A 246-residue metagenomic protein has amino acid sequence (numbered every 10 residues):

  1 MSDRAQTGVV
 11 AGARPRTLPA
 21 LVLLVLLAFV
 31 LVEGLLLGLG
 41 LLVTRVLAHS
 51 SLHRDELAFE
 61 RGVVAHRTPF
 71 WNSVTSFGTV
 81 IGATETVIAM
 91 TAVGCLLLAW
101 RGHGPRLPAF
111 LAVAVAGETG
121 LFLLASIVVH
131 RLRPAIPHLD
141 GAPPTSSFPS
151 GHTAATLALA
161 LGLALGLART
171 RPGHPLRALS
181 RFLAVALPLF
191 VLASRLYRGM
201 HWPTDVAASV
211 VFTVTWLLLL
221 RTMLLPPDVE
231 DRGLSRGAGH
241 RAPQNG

Functional and structural regions predicted by a protein language model:
M1-T86, V129-D140: N-terminal transmembrane-helix/juxtamembrane module of multi-pass inner/ER membrane proteins
A11, H138-G246: Membrane-embedded catalytic cores of phosphoryl/pyrophosphoryl-handling enzymes
L23-L27, E85-A89, P108-V113, A178-V185 (+1 more regions): Hydrophobic alpha-helical transmembrane segments
L24-F29, V93-T119: Interfacial segments of alpha-helical transmembrane regions
V32, L36, V64, F110-A114 (+5 more regions): Alpha-helical transmembrane segments in multi-pass membrane proteins
F70-W71, H103-P108, P134-A135, H174-L179: Membrane-helix interface segments
T79-H103, L159-L163, L167: Hydrophobic alpha-helical transmembrane segments
E118-L132: Transmembrane alpha-helix/helix-exit interface in multi-pass inner-membrane proteins
